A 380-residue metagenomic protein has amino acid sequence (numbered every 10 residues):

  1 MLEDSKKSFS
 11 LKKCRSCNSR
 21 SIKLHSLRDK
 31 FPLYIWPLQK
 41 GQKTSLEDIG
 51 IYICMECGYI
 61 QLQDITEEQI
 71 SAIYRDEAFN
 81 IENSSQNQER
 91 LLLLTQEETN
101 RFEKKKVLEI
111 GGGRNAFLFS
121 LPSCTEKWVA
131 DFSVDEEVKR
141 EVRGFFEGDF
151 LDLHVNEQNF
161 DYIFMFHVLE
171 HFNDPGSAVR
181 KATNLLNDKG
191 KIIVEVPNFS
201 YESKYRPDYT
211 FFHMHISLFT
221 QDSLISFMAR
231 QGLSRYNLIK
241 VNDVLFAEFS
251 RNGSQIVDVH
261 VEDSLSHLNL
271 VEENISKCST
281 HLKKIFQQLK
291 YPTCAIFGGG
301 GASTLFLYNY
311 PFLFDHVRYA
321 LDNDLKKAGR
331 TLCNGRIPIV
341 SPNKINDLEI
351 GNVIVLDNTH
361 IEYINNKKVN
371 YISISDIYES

Functional and structural regions predicted by a protein language model:
L2-N83: N-terminal juxtadomain amphipathic helix that follows a signal peptide/anchor or precedes a small N-terminal auxiliary
K23-R28, L233-V244: Conserved S-adenosyl-L-methionine
D29-F31, G58-Y59, E67-E68, G113-F117 (+9 more regions): Short, solvent-exposed loop/turn segments at secondary-structure junctions
D48-I51, N242-E248: Short hydrophobic/aromatic beta-strand or adjacent loop that forms the aromatic wall/cage of a ligand/substrate-binding
R75-I81, Y205-F212: Short glycine/proline- and charge-enriched loop/turn segments that cap or connect secondary-structure elements
N80-L92: Conserved SAM-binding loop and adjacent beta-strand
L93-R206, H213, L218-Q231, F249 (+4 more regions): Conserved SAM-binding loop
E98, F246-S380: Hydrophobic, well-ordered beta-alpha structural blocks that scaffold small-molecule cofactor pockets
